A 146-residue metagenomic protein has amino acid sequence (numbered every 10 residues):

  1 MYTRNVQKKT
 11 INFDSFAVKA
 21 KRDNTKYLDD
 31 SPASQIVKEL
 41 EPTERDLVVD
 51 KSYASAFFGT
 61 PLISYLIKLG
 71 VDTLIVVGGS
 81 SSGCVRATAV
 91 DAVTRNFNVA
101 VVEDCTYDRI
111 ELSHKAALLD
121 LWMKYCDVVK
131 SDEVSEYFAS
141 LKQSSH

Functional and structural regions predicted by a protein language model:
M1-T10: Von Willebrand factor
Q7-K8, A17-H146: Active-site-adjacent betaalpha module
